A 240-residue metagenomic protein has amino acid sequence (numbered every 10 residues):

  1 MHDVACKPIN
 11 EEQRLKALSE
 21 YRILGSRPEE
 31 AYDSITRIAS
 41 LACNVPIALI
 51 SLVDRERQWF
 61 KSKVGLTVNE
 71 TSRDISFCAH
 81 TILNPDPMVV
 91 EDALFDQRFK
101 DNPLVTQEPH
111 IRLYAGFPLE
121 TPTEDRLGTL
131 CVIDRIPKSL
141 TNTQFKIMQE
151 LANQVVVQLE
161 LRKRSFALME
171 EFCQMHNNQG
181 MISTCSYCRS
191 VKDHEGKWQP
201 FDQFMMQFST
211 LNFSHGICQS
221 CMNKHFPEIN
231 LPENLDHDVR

Functional and structural regions predicted by a protein language model:
M1-I75: Intrinsically disordered, low-complexity terminal regulatory regions
I47, V53-K63, V68-R112: Regulatory sensory and allosteric helical modules in signal-transduction proteins and certain transcription factors
R112-T123: A short, aliphatic-rich beta-strand micro-motif
R126: Glycine-rich acetyl-CoA-binding "A-motif" of GNAT/NAT acetyltransferases
T129-K138: Short beta-strand-to-loop transition segments that serve as allosteric relay/switch motifs in sensory/regulatory domains
Q149-V156: Allosteric cytosolic regulatory segments
L161-N178: Heptad-repeat alpha-helical coiled-coil signal-transmission segments
C185-C188, C218: Short cysteine-rich clusters marking metal-coordination/redox-active sites
